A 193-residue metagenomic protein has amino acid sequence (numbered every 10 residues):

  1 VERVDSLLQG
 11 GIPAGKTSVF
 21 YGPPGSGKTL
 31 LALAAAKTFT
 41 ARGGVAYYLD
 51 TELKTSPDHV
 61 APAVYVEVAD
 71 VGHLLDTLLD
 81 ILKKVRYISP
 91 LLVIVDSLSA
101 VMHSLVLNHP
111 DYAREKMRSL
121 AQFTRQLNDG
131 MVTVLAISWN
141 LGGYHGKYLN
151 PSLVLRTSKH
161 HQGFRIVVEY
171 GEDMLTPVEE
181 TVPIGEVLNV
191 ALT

Functional and structural regions predicted by a protein language model:
V1-P62: The Walker A/P-loop phosphate-binding site
G10-I12, T38-R42, K83-I88, Q126-G130 (+1 more regions): Conserved catalytic network of the ASCE P-loop NTPase/AAA+ motor domain
V19, L92-D96, L135: Structural motif
A32-A35, L120-T124: Aromatic/hydrophobic pocket-lining residues that form π-stacking "cages" and hydrophobic walls in ligand
R42-P110: Conserved inter-motif catalytic segment of the P-loop NTP-binding fold
D80-K83, S119-F123: Alpha-helical scaffolding segments of alpha/beta enzyme cores, especially the outer helices of TIM-barrel or partial
N108-Q122: Substrate-gripping "pore-loop 1 plus following alpha2 helix"
Q126-T193: Phosphate-binding/switch region of NTP-binding enzymes
